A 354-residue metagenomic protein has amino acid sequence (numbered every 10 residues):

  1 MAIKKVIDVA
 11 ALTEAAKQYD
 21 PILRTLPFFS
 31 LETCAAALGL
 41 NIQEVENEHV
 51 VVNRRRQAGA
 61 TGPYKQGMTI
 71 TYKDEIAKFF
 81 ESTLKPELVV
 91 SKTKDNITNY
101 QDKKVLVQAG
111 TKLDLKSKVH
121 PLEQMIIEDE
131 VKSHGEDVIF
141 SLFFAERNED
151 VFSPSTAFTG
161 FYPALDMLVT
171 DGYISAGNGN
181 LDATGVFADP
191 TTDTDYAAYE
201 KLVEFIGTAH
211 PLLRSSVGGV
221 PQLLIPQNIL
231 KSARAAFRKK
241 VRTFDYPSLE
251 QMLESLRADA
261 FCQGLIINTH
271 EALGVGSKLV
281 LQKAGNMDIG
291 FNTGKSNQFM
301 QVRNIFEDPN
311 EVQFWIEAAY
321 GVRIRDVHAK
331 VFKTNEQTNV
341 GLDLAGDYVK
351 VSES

Functional and structural regions predicted by a protein language model:
A2-E48, N53, T159-P190, Y196 (+2 more regions): Sequence/fold signature of self-assembling virion shell proteins
R24-Q108: Assembly/oligomerization interface modules of large self-assembling protein complexes
K65-Q66, L113-L115, R325, K330: Extended, non-catalytic structural segments that build the interaction scaffolds of large macromolecular assemblies
V89-A109, I225-L230, Q282-K283, N292 (+2 more regions): Helix N-cap / beta->alpha transition motif
G110-E204: Alpha-helical scaffold segments that mediate packing/assembly in large oligomeric complexes
S133, D137, S141, G172 (+3 more regions): Short secondary-structure junctions and interdomain/linker hinges
A197-F237, F314: C-terminal interaction module
